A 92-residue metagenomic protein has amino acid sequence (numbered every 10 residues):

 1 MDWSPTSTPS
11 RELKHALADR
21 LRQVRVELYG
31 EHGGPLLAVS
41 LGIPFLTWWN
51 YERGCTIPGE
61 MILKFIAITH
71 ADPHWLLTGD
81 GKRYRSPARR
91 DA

Functional and structural regions predicted by a protein language model:
M1-G30, L36, H74: A short, Lys/Arg-rich alpha-helix, primarily the initiator
D2-P5, Y84-A92: Interfacial/linker helices and their anchor residues that mediate assembly or domain coupling
R20-L21, G34-A38, I57, Y84-R85: A generic structural signal for ordered secondary structure
V26, V39, A67: Short polybasic/polar patches that bind polyanions
Y29-N50: Short alpha-helical DNA-recognition segment
R53-A67, R83-P87: Short, basic-rich loop-to-helix N-cap that marks the start of a DNA-contacting helix
A71-P87: Short C-terminal boundary/hinge segments that cap the last helix of small helical domains
